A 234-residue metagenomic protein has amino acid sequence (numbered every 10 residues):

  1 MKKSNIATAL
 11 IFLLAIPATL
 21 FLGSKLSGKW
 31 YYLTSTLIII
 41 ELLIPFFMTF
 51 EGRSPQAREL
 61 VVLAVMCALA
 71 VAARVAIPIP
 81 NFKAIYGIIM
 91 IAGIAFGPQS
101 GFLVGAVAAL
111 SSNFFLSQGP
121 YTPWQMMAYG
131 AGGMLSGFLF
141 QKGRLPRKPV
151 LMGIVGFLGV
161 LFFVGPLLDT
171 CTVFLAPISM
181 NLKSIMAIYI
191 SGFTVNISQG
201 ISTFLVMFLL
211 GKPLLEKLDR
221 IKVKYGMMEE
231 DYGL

Functional and structural regions predicted by a protein language model:
M1, A18-S27, F46-F47, A64-C67 (+2 more regions): Short juxtamembrane and helix-loop transition motifs at transmembrane-helix boundaries in membrane proteins
M1-I39, I79, T122-W124, F138-L234: Membrane-embedded alpha-helical hairpins and interfacial helices in multi-pass inner-membrane proteins
L33, Q56-M66, Y86-I89, Q125-A128 (+1 more regions): Cytoplasmic-side transmembrane-helix entry/capping segments in multi-pass membrane proteins
I40-L60: Helix-loop-helix hairpins and the membrane-proximal interhelical loops of multi-pass alpha-helical transport proteins
I44-M48, I85-G101, L135, L139: Generic transmembrane alpha-helix motif of multi-pass integral membrane proteins
P55-A84, A95: A glycine-rich, hydrophobic loop/mini-helix early in the fold
V62-A70, G93, G97, G101-V104 (+7 more regions): Alpha-helical transmembrane segments in multi-pass membrane proteins
V71-Y86, A106-L139: Interfacial aromatic-anchored transmembrane helix boundaries in multi-pass membrane proteins
